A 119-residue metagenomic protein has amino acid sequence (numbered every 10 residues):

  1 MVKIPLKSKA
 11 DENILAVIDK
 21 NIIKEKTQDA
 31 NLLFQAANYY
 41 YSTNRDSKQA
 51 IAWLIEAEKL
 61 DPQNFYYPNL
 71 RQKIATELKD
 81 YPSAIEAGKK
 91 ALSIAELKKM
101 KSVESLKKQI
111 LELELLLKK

Functional and structural regions predicted by a protein language model:
M1-K26: Long, contiguous interaction/recruitment modules in multidomain scaffold/adaptor proteins
K7-A10, K98, S102: Non-membrane alpha-helical secondary structure
D19-E86, K90-E96: Alpha-helical adaptor scaffolds
Q72-L78, K99-K119: TPR/TPR-like alpha-solenoid helical repeat scaffolds
